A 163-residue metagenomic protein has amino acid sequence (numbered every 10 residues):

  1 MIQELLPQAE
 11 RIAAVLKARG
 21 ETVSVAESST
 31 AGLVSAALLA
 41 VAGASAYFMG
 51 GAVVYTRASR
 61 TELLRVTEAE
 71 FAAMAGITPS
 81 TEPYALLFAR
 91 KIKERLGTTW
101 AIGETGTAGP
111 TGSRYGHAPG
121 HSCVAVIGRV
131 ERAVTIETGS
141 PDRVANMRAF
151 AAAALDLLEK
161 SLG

Functional and structural regions predicted by a protein language model:
M1-G163: Short alpha-helical segments enriched in small residues
